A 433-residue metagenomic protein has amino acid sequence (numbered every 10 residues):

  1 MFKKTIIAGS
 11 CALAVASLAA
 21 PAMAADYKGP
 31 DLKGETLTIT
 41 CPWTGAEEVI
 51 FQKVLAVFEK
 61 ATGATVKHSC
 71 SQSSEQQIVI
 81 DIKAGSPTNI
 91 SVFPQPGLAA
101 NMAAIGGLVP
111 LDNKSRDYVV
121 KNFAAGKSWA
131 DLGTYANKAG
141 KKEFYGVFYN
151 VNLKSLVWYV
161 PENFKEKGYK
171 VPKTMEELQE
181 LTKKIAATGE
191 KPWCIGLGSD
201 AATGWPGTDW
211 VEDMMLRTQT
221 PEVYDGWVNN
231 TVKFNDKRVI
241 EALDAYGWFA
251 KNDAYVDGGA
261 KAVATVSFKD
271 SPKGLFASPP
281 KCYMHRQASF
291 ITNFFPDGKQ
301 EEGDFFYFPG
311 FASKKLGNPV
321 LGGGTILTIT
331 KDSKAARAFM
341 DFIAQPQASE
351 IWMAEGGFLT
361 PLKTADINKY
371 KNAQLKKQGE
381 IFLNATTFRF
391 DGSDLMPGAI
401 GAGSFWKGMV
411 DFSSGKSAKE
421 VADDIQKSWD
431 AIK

Functional and structural regions predicted by a protein language model:
A8, A22-G107, D117-F123, V171 (+4 more regions): Conserved N-terminal structural module of periplasmic/extracytoplasmic solute-binding proteins
A25-D31, A99-S155: Hinge/lid segment of periplasmic solute-binding proteins
G29-D31, D112-K127, L197-S199, L216-E241 (+3 more regions): Short, solvent-exposed loop/beta-turn-alpha elements that line the ligand-binding surface or hinge of extracytoplasmic
P30-T36, K165, G189, L383-K433: Conserved C-terminal helix/tail region of periplasmic/extracytoplasmic solute-binding proteins
A56, K83, K142, Q287-I291 (+1 more regions): Extracytoplasmic/periplasmic substrate-recognition and gating elements
A125, W129, A136, K141 (+2 more regions): Long, aromatic- and glycine/proline-rich binding clefts that accommodate carbohydrate-like moieties
N137-Y149, S155, Q179-V232: Extracytoplasmic/periplasmic solute-binding protein
T182-K184, V228-V263: Glycine-centered hinge/linker elements that transmit conformational signals in sensory and ligand-binding systems
